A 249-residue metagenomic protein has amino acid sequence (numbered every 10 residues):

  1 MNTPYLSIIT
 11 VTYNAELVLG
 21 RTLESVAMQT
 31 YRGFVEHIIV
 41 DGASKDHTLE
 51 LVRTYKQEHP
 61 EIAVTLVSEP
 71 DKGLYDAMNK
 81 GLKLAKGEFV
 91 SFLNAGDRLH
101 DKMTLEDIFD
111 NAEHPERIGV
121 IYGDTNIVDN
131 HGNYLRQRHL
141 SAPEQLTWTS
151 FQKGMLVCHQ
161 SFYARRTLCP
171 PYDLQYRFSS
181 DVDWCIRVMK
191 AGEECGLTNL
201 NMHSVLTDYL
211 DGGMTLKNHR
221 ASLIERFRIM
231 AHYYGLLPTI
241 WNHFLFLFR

Functional and structural regions predicted by a protein language model:
M1-N218: Nucleotide-sugar donor-binding/catalytic module of glycosyltransferases that assemble extracellular/cell-envelope
M1-T3, R32, S44, I229-R249: Membrane-interface aromatic/basic loop that binds lipid-linked glycans or pyrophosphate carriers, typified by
H100, L105, R187, A221 (+3 more regions): A sequence-level detector of short, solvent-exposed, charge-rich linear segments
G192, S204-V205, L216-I240: Catalytic core of nucleotide-sugar-dependent glycosyltransferases
